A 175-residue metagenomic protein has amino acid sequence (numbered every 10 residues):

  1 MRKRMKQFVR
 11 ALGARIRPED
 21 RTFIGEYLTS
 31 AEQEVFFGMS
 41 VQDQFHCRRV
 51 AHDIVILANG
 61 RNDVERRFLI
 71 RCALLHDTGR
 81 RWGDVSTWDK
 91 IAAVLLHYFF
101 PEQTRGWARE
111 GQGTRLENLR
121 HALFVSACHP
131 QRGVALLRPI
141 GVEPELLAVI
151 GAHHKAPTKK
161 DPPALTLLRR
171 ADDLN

Functional and structural regions predicted by a protein language model:
M1-G38, A156-P157, N175: Non-catalytic interface/linker regions that flank or bridge core catalytic/transmembrane domains
Q33-H46, A51-N175: Divalent metal-dependent catalytic cores for phosphoryl transfer on phosphate-bearing substrates
